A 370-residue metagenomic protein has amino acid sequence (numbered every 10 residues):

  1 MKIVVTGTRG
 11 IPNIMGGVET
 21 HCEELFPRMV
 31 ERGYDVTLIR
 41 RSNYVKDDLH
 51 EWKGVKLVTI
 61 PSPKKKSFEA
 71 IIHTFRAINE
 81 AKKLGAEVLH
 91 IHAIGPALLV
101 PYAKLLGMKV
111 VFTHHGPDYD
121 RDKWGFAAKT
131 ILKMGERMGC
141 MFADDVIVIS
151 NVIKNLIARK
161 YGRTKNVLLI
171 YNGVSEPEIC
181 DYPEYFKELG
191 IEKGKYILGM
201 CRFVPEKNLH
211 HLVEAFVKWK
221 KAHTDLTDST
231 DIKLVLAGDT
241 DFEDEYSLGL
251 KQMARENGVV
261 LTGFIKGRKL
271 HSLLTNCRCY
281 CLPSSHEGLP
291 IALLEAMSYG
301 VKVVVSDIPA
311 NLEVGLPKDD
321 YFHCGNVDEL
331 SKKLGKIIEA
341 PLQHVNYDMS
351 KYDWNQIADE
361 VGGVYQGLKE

Functional and structural regions predicted by a protein language model:
V4-T6, G190-V217, V235: Conserved donor-binding/catalytic core segment of Leloir-type glycosyltransferases
N79-K82, L105, K129-V146: Membrane-proximal helix-turn-helix segments that form the acceptor-binding/catalytic region of lipid-linked
I91-P96: Short His-centered aromatic/hydrophobic patch
C140-V167, V174-E176: A short, active-site helix/loop in glycosyltransferases that binds the activated sugar's phosphate group
S247-I265: Nucleotide-activated donor-binding/catalytic signature segment of Leloir-type glycosyltransferases, i.e., the conserved
S285: Aromatic "clamp/platform" in nucleotide-sugar-dependent glycosyltransferases that forms part of the donor/acceptor
S298, K302-V305: Short hydrophobic beta-strand element within catalytic cores of glycosyltransferases and related nucleotide-activated
D319-D328, G335-E339: Conserved acidic donor-binding segment of nucleotide-sugar-dependent glycosyltransferases
